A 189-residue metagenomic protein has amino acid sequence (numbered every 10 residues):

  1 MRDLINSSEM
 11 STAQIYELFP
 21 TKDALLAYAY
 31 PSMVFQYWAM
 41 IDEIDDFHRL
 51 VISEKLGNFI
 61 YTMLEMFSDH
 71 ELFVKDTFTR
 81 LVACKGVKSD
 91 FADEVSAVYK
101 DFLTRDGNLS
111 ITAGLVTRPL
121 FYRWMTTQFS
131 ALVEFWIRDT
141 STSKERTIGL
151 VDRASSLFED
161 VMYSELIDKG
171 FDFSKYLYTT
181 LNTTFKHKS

Functional and structural regions predicted by a protein language model:
M1-Y28: Helix-turn-helix
A27, F78, W124, L132-T140: Soluble, non-transmembrane catalytic domains of enzymes that act on hydrophobic metabolites at membranes
Y28, E43-D76, V82-G86, D93: Hydrophobic alpha-helical connector segments
P31-W38: Short, basic, alpha-helical segments at the C-terminal edge of helix-turn-helix-like DNA-binding modules
M66-D69, F73, D101, R105 (+2 more regions): Amphipathic alpha-helical interaction surfaces
G86-S110, P119-V133, S155: Amphipathic alpha-helical packing segments from all-alpha helical-bundle domains
I111-F121, R138-T142: Short acidic, glycine/proline-enriched loop segments that cap or flank alpha-helices
R138-S189: C-terminal peripheral helix-coil segments that are non-catalytic and often amphipathic
